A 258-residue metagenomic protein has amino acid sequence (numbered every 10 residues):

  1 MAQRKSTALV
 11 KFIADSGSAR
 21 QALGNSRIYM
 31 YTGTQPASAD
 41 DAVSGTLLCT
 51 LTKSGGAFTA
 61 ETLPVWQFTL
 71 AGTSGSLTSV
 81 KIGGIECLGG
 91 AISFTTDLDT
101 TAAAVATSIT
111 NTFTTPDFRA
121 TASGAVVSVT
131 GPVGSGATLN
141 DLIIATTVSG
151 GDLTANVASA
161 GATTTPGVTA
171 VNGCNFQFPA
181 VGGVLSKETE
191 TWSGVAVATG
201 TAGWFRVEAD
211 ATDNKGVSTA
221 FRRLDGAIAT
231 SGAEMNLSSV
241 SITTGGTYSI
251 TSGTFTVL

Functional and structural regions predicted by a protein language model:
M1-T62, T165-F205, A209-L258: Small cysteine-rich, disulfide-bonded extracellular modules of the LU/uPAR three-finger superfamily and closely related
S6, S16, S38, T114-D117 (+2 more regions): Serine/threonine-rich low-complexity intrinsically disordered regions
T62-G150, A202-R206, A220-F221: Extended, beta-strand-rich, solvent-exposed assembly scaffolds of outer structural proteins
D141, A155-N156, S231: Basic, gly/Ser/Thr/Pro-rich low-complexity segments located predominantly at protein N termini
T146-G167: C-terminal basic regulatory modules in eukaryotic proteins
